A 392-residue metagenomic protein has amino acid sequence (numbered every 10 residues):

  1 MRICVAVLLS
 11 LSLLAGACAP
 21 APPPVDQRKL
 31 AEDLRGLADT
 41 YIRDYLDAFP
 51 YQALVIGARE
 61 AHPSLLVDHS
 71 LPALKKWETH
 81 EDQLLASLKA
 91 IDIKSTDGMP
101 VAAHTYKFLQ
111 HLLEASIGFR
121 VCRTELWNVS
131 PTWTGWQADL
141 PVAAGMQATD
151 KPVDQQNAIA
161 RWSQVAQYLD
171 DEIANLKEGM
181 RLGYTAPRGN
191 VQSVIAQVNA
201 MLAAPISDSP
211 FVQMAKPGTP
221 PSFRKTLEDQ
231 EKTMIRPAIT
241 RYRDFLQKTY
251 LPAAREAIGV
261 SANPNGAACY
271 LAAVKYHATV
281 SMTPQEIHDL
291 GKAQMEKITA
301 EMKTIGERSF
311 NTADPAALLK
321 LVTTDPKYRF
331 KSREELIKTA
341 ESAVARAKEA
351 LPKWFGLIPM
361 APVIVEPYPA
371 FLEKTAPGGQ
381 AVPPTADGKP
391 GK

Functional and structural regions predicted by a protein language model:
M1-C4: Positively charged n-region of N-terminal signal peptides that target proteins for export
A6-G16: Bacterial N-terminal signal peptides
C18-K392: N-terminal maturation segment of proteins
